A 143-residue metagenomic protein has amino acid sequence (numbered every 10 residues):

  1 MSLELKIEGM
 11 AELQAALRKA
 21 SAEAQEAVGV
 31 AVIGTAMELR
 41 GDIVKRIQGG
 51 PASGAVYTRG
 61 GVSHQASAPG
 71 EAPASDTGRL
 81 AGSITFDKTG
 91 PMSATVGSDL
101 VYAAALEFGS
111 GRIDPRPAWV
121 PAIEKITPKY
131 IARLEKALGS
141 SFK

Functional and structural regions predicted by a protein language model:
M1-K143: Short, Lys/Arg-rich flexible segments
